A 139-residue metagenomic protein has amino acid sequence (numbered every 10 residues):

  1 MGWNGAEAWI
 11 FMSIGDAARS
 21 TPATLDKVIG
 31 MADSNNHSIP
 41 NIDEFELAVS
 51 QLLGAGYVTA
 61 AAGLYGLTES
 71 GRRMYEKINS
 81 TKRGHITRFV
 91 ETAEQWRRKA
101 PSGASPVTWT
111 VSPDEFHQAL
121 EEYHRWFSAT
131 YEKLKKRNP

Functional and structural regions predicted by a protein language model:
M1-A23, H37-I39: Short alpha-helical segments that sit at the start of domains
S20-A32: Short acidic, hydrophobic short linear motifs in intrinsically disordered regions
S38-G54: Short amphipathic alpha-helical interaction segments
L53-G63: A short, conserved structural fragment
A61-S80: Accessory beta->alpha helical hairpin/"wing" motif in late/C-terminal subdomains of nucleic-acid enzymes
R88-P139: Exposed, interaction-prone assembly regions rather than primary DNA-binding/catalytic cores
